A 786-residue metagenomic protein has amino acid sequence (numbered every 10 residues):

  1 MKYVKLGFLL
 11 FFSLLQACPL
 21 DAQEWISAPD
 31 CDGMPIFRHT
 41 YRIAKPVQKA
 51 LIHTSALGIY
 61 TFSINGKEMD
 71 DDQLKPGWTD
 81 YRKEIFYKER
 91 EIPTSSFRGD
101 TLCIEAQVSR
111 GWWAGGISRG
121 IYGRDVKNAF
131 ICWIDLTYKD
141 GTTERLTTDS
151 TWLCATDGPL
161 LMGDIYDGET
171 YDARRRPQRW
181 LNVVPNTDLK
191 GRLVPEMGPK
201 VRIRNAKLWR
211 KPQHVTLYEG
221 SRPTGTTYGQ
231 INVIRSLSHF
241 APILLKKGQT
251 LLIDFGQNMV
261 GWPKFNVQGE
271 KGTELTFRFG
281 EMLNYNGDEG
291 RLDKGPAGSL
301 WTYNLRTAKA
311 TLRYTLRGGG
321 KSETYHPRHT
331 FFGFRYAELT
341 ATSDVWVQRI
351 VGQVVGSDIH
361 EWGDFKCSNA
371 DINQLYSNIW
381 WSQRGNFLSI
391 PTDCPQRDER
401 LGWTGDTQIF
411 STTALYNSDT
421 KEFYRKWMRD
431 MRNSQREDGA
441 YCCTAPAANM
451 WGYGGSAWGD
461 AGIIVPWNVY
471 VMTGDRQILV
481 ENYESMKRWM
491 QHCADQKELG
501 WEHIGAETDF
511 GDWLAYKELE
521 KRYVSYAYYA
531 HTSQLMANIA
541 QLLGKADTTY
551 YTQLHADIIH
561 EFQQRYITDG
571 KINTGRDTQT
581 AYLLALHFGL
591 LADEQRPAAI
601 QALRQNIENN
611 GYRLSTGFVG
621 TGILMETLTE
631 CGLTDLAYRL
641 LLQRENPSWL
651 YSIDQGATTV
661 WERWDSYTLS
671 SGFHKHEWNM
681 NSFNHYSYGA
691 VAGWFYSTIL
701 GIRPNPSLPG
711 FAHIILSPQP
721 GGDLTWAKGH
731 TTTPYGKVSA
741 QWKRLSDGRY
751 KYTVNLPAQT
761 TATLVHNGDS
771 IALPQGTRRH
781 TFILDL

Functional and structural regions predicted by a protein language model:
M1-Q23: Bacterial Sec-dependent N-terminal signal peptides
D21-R397, G405-D406, E422-R425, C443-A448 (+2 more regions): Extracellular/oxidizing-compartment recognition motifs
M34, S55, K83-I85, D125-A129 (+19 more regions): Active-site-proximal structural scaffolding
I59, D149-T156, Y336, D344-N378 (+9 more regions): Active-site acid/base region of carbohydrate-active enzymes
I104, E169, D398-E399, N417 (+7 more regions): C-terminal capping/lid segments that line or modulate ligand- or cofactor-binding pockets
V126-D135, R145-D172, R204, T224-T227 (+1 more regions): Non-catalytic C-terminal accessory modules of carbohydrate-active enzymes
Y138, G269, R436, T733 (+1 more regions): Acidic surface patches and DE-rich sequence motifs
